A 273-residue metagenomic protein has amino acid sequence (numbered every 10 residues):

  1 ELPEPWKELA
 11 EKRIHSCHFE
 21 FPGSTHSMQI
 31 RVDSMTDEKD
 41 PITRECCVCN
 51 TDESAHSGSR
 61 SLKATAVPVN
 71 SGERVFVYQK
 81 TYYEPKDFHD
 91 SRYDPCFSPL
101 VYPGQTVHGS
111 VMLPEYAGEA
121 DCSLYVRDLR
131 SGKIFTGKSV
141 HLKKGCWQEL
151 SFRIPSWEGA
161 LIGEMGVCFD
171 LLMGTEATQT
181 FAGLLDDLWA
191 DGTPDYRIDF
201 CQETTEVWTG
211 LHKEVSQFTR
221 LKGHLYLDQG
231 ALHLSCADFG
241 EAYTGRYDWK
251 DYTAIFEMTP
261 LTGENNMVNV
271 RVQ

Functional and structural regions predicted by a protein language model:
E1-H56, A182-T219: Extracellular carbohydrate-recognition regions
P22, V67, Y102-G104, H108-A117 (+3 more regions): Solvent-exposed strand-to-loop "edge" motifs in beta-rich extracellular domains
C47-D87, T219-E241, Y252: Short carbohydrate-recognition loop motifs
A66, F88-D94, L234-Q273: Secretory/extracellular carbohydrate-interaction modules and structurally similar beta-sandwich "look-alikes"
E73-F76, Y116-D128, G163, G263-Q273: Beta-strand acidic-aromatic groove motif in beta-rich domains, primarily in extracellular
Q79-P85, Y93-P99, T136-L142, P155 (+1 more regions): Beta-strand-rich interaction surfaces with strong enrichment in secreted/lumenal proteins
P99, G109, D121-L124, E149-L188: Extracellular beta-strand ligand-recognition surfaces/modules
P103-M112, L142-S151, G159, G183 (+3 more regions): Trp-centered recognition loops
